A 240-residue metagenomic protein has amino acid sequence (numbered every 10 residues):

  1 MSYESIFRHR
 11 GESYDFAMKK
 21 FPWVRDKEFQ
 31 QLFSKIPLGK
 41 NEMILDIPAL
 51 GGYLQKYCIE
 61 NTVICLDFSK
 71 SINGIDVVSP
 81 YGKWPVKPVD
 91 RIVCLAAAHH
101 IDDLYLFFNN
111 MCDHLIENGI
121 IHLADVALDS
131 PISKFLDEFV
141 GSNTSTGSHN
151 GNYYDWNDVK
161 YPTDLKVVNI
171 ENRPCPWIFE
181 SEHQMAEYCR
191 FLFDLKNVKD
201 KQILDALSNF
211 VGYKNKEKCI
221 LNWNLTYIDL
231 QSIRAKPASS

Functional and structural regions predicted by a protein language model:
M1-P37, Y53-L54: Conserved class I S-adenosyl-L-methionine
F21-R25, A49-Y53, N152-N157, T163-S240: Conserved Class I S-adenosyl-L-methionine
P37-M43: Short helix-loop-beta connector
L45-W84: Class I SAM-dependent methyltransferase SAM/SAH-binding core
G82-I92: A short acidic, Gly/Pro-enriched loop at the edge of an enzyme's catalytic core that lines a small-molecule cofactor
D90-Y105: A short SAM/SAH-binding and catalytic strip from SAM-dependent methyltransferases
Y105-I120: A short glycine-rich, Lys/Arg-flanked "PGG" loop and its adjoining helix->strand segment in the class I
H122-H149: Conserved class I S-adenosyl-L-methionine
